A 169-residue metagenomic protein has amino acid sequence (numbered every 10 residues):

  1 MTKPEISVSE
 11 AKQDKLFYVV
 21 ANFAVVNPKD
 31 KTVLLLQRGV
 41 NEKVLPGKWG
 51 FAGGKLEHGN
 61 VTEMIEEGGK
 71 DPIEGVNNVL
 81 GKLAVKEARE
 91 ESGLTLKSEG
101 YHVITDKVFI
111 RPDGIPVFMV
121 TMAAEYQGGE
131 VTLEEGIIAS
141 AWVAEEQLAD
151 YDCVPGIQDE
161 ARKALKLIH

Functional and structural regions predicted by a protein language model:
M1-D30, R38-V44: Acidic, metal-coordinating catalytic segment for phosphate/diphosphate chemistry, firing primarily on the Nudix
K15, L45-K48, D113-F118, I137: A generic structural micro-feature
V20-A21, V79, I138: Short loop/turn microsegments at loop-to-beta-strand junctions
V26, A123-Q127, A144: Solvent-exposed residues in well-ordered beta-strands and their adjoining turns, especially edge/terminal strands
T32-R89: Conserved Nudix-box catalytic region and its N-terminal flanking loop in Nudix hydrolases and closely related
P72-V85, R89, G93-E130: Active-site segment of metal-dependent pyrophosphate-handling enzymes, primarily the Nudix hydrolase catalytic core
T121, T132-A164: NUDIX/MutT-family hydrolases
